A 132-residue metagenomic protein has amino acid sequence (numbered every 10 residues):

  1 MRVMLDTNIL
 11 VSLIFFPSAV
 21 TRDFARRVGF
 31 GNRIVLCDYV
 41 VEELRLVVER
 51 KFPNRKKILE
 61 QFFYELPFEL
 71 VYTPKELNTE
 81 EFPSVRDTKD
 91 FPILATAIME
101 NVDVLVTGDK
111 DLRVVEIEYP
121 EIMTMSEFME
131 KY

Functional and structural regions predicted by a protein language model:
M1-R2: Residues that mark the start of a beta-strand
L5, F15, T21-R50: PIN/NYN-family metal-dependent endoribonuclease catalytic core
D6-T7, C37, G108-D109, T124: A secondary-structure boundary/capping signal
I9-L10, V40, I93, D111-L112: Alpha-helix capping/helix-boundary segments
R55-K75: Helix-adjacent hinge/juxtasegments
E69-V104, K110: Active-site neighborhoods of divalent-metal-dependent phosphate/nucleic-acid chemistry enzymes
K110-Y132: Acidic, PIN/NYN-like endoribonuclease modules and their adjacent C-terminal/linker elements
